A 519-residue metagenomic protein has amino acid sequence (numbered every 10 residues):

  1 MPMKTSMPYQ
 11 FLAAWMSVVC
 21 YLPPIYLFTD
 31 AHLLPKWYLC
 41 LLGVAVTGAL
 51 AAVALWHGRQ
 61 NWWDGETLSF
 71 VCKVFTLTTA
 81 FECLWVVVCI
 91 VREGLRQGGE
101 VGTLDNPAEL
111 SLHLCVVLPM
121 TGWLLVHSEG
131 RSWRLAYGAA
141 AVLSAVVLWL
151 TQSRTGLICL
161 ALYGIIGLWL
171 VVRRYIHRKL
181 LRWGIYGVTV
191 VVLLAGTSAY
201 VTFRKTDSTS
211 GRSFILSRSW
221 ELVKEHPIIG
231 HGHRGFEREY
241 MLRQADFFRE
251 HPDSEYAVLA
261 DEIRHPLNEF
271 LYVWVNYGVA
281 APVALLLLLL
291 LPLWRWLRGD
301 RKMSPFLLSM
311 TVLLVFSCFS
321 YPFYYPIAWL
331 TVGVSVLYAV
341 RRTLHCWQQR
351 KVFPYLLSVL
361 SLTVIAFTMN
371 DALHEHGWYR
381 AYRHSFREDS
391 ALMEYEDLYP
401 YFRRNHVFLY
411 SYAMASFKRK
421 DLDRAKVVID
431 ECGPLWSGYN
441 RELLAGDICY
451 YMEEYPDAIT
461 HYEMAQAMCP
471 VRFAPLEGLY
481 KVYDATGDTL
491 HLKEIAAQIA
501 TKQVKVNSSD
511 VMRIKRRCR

Functional and structural regions predicted by a protein language model:
Q10-T29, K36, C40-Q60, E66-Q97 (+8 more regions): Alpha-helical transmembrane segments of multi-pass inner-membrane proteins
T197-G211, V359-S390, V407: Hydrophobic alpha-helical transmembrane segments in integral membrane proteins
H233-N276: Interfacial juxtamembrane loops and adjacent helix segments that form the catalytic/substrate-binding surfaces
H376, V407-S411, N440-A445, F473-G478 (+1 more regions): Alpha-solenoid helical repeat scaffolds
R403-R404, W436-S437, P470, V504: Short coil turns that delineate tetratricopeptide repeat
